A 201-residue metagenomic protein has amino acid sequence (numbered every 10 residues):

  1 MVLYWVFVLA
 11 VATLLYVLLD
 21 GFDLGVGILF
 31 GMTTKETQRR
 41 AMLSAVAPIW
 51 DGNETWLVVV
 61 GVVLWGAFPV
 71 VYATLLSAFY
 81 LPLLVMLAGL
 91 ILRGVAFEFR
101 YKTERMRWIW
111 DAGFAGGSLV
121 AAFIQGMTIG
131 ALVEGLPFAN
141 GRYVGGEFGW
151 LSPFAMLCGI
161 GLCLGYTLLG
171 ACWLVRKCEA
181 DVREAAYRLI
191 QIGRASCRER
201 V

Functional and structural regions predicted by a protein language model:
M1-G52, V58-G61: N-terminal signal-anchor module of multipass membrane proteins
L3-F7, M106-A121, R188-I190: Alpha-helical transmembrane segments and their helix-start/interface "positive-inside/aromatic belt" motifs in integral
Y16, V85-R93, A121-I129, L157-G170: Hydrophobic cores of alpha-helical transmembrane segments in multi-pass inner/ER membrane proteins, independent
L24-P48, W65-L75, E98-W108, G170-L189: Juxtamembrane membrane-water interface segments of multi-pass membrane proteins, especially cytoplasmic-side
I49-S118, A139: Membrane-interface helix-loop-helix modules in multi-pass inner-membrane proteins
M127-R142: Membrane-helix interface motif
V144-G159: Short aromatic-rich membrane-water interface segments that cap or initiate transmembrane helices in multi-pass membrane
A195-V201: Conserved small/polar residues in nucleotide/adenosyl-binding loops
